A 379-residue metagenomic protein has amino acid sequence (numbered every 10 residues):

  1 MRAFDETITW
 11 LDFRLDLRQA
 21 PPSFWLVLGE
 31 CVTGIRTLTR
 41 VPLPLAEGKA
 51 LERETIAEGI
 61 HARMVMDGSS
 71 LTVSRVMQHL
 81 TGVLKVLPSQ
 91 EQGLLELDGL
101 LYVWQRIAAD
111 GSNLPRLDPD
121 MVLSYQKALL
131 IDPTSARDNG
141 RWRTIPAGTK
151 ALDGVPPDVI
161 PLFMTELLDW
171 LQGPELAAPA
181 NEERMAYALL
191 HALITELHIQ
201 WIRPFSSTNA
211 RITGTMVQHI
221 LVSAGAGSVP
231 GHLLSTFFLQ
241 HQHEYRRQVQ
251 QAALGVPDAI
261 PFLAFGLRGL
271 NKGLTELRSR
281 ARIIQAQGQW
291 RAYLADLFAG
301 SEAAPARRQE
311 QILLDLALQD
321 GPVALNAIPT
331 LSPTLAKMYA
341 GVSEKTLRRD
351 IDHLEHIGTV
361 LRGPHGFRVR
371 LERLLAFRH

Functional and structural regions predicted by a protein language model:
M1-H379: FIC/Doc superfamily catalytic core
